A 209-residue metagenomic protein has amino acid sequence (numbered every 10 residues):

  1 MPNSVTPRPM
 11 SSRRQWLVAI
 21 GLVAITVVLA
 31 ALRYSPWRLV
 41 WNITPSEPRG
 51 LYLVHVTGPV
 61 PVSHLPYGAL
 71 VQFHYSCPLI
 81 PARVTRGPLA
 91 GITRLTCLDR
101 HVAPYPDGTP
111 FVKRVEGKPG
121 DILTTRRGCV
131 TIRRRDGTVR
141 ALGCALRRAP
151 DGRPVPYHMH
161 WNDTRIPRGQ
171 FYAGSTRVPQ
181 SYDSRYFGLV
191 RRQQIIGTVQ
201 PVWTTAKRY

Functional and structural regions predicted by a protein language model:
M1-P110, R185-Y209: Protein maturation boundaries and topogenic segments
Y52-V54, Q72-F73, T124-T125, P167 (+1 more regions): Short hydrophobic-aromatic micro-motifs
P66-L70, P119, P167-R168: Short, flexible surface segments
P78-L79, L123, V130, V178-Q180: Solvent-exposed loop/turn segments at secondary-structure junctions within structured extracellular/periplasmic domains
Y105-A141: Mid-length scaffold segments of soluble, non-membrane domains
G137-D151: Short amphipathic beta-strand/extended segments with alternating polar/hydrophobic composition
A149-V199, W203-K207: Acidic/glycine-rich C-terminal interaction modules and beta/coil loop segments that lie outside canonical DNA-binding
